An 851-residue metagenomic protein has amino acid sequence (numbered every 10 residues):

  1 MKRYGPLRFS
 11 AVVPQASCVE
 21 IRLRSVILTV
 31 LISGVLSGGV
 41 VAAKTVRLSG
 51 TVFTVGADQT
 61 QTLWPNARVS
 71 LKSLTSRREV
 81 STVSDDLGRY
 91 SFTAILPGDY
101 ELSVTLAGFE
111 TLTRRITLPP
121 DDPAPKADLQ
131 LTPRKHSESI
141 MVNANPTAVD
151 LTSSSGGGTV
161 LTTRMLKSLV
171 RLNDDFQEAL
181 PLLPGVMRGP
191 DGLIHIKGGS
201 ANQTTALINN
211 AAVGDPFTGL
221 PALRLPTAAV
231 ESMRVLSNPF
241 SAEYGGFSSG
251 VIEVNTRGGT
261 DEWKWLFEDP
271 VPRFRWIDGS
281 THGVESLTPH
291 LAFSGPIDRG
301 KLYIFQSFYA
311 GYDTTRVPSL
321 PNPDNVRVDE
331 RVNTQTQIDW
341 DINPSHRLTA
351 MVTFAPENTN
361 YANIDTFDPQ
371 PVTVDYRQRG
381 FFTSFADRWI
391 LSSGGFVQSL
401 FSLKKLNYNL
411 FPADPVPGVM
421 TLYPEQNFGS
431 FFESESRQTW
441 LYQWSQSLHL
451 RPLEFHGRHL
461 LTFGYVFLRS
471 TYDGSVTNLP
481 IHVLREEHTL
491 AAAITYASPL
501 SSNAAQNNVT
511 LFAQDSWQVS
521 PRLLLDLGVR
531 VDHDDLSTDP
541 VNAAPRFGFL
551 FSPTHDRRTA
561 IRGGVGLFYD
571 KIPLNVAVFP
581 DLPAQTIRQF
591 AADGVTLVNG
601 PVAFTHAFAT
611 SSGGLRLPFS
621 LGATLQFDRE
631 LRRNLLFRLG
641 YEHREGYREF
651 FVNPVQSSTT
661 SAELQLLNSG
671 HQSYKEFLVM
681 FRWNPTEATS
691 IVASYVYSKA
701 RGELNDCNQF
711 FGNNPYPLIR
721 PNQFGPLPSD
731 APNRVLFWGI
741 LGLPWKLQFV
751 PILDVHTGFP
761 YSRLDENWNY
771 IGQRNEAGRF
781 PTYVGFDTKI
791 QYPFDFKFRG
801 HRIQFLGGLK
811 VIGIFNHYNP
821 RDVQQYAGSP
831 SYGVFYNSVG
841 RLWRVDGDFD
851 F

Functional and structural regions predicted by a protein language model:
G39-T162, G214, P226-A228: Periplasm-facing N-terminal accessory domains of Gram-negative outer-membrane beta-barrel systems
E110, R115-D128, E138-G258, E268-D278 (+5 more regions): Periplasmic N-terminal accessory/gating domains of Gram-negative outer-membrane beta-barrel systems
R188, A242-G245, G259-K264, D298-L302 (+10 more regions): Short loop/turn motifs that connect adjacent beta-strands in outer-membrane beta-barrel proteins
G283-N358, D375-S399, P545, S694: Transmembrane beta-barrel wall of Gram-negative outer-membrane proteins
E330, H346-F512, Q656-E676: Replace "related TpsB outer-membrane translocases also match" with "some related outer-membrane beta-barrels such as
D539, G548-Q665, P781: Solvent-exposed loop/turn elements at secondary-structure boundaries
N634, W745-N767, Y783-G785, Q791-F851: C-terminal beta-signal and adjacent terminal beta-strands/loops of Gram-negative outer-membrane beta-barrel proteins
R638-L764: Gram-negative outer-membrane beta-barrel transporters
